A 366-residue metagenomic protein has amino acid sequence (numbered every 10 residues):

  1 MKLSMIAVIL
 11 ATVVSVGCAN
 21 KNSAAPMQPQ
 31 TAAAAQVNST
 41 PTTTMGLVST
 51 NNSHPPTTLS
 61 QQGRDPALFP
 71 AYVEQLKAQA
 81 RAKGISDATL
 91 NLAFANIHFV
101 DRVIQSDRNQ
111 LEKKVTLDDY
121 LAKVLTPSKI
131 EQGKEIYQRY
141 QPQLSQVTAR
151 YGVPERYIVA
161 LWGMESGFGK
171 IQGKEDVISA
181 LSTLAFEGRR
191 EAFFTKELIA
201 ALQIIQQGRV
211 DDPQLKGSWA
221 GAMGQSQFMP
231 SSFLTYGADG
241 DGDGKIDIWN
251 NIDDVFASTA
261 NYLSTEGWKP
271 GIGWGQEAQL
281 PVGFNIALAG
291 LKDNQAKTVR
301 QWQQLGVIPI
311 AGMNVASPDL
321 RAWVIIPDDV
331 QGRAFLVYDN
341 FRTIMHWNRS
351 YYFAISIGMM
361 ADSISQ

Functional and structural regions predicted by a protein language model:
S15-G17: C-terminal motif of bacterial Sec signal peptides marking the signal peptidase cleavage site
A19-K21: Bacterial signal peptide processing site
P70-I85, T89-L90, S128-G163, K174 (+1 more regions): Export/targeting segments at the very N-terminus of extracytoplasmic proteins
A80, T89-D101, G152-G169, A201-Q206 (+1 more regions): Short, functionally critical alpha-helical segments immediately adjacent to catalytic or ligand/cofactor-binding
N96-P142, Q146: Signal peptide-directed extracytoplasmic domains
D176-A185, L198, M223-A238, T259: Substrate-binding/active-site groove segments that recognize and process beta-1,4-linked N-acetyl-hexosamine
G240-I248: Acidic, glycine-anchored loop motifs typical of Ca2+
A278-Q366: C-terminal soluble interaction/assembly domains
